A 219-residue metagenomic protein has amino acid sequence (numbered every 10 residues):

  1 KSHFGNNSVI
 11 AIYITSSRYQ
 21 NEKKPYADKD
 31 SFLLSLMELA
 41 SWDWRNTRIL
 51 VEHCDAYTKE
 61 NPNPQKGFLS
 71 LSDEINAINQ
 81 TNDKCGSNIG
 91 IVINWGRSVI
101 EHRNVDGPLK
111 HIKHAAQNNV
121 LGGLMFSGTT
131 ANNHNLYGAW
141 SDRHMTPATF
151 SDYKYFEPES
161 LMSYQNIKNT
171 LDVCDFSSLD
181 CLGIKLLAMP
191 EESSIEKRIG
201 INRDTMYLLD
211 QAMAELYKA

Functional and structural regions predicted by a protein language model:
K1-N88, N202-D204: Active-site acidic/histidine proton-transfer and metal-coordination neighborhood in alpha/beta enzyme cores
I14-R18, H53-D55, W95-R97, G128 (+1 more regions): Short, flexible loop/turn elements at secondary-structure junctions
S35, G86-I93, I100-A219: Histidine-acidic metal/acid-base catalytic patches
W42-W44, W95, W140: A residue-identity detector for tryptophan
